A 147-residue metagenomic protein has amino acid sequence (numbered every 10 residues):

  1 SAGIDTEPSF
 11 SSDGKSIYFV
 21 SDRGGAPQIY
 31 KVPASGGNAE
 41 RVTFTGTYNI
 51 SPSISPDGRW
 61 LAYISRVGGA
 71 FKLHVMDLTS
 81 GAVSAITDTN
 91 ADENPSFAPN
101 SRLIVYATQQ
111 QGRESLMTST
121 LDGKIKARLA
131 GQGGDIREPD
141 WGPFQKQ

Functional and structural regions predicted by a protein language model:
S1-Q147: Sequence signature of WD/YWTD-type beta-propeller architectures
